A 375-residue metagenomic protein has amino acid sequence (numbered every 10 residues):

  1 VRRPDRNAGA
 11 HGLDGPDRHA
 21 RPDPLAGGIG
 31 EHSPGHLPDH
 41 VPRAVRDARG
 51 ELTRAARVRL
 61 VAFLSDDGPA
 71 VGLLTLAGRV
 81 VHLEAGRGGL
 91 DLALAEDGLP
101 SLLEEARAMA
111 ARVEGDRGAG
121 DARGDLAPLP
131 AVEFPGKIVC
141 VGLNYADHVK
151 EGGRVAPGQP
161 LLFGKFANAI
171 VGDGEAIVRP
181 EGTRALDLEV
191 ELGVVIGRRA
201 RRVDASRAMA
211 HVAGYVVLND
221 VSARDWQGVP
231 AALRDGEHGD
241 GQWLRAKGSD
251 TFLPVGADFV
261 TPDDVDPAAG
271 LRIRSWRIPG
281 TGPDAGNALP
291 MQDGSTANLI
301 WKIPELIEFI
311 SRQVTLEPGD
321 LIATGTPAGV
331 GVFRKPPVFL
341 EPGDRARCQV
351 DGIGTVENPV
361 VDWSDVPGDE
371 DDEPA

Functional and structural regions predicted by a protein language model:
P4, A8-A10, P16, A20-A26 (+3 more regions): Short linear motifs in low-complexity or flexible loops
T53-P160, R345-R347, S364-P367, D372-A375: N-terminal non-catalytic cap/leader segment that marks the start of a structured domain
A56, S65-D67, E105-R107, D121-A127 (+1 more regions): Catalytic-pocket segment enriched in acidic/His residues
V61, P128-P130, K150-G153, I177-L186 (+3 more regions): A generic local secondary-structure boundary/capping motif
E133, D187-E189, E317, E341-P342: Residue-level recognition of short, solvent-exposed, well-ordered loop/turn junctions that link secondary-structure
R154-D173, L188, E341-D351: Structural signature of FAD isoalloxazine-binding scaffolds in flavoprotein oxidoreductases
G172-R224: Non-heme Fe(II) oxygenase catalytic core, chiefly the N-lobe of the double-stranded beta-helix
